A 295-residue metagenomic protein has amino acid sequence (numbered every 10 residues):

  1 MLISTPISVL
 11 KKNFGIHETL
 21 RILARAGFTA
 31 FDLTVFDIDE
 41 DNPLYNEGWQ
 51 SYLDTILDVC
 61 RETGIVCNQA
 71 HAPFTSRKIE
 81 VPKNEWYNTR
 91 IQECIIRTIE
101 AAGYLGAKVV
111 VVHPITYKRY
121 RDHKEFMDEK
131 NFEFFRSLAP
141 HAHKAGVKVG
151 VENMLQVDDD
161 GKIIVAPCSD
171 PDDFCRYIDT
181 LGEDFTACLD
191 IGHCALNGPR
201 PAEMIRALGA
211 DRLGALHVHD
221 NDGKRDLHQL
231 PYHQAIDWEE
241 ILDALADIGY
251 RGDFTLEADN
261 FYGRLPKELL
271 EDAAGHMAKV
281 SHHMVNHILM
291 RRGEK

Functional and structural regions predicted by a protein language model:
M1-S4, N13-G27, R61, Q92 (+3 more regions): Histidine-acidic metal/acid-base catalytic patches
P6-L10, T34-I38, A72-T75, I115-Y117 (+4 more regions): Active-site beta-loop-alpha junctions enriched in small/polar residues
T29, L33-E129, D259-F261: Structural motif corresponding to the early beta-alpha repeats
D39-W49, D159-C168, L230, R264-E271: Short, flexible/disordered intra-domain loops and linkers
Y52-A70, N131-A142, C175-L181, W238-I241: Alpha-helix-loop-beta-strand connector modules within alpha/beta enzyme cores
K83-Y87, I115-D128, L155-A166, H193 (+1 more regions): Surface-exposed cleft-lining segments at the edges of enzyme active sites
Y104-L105, V109-P114, D128-M154: Glycine/proline-rich, flexible active-site/cofactor-binding loop segments that harbor closely spaced acidic
